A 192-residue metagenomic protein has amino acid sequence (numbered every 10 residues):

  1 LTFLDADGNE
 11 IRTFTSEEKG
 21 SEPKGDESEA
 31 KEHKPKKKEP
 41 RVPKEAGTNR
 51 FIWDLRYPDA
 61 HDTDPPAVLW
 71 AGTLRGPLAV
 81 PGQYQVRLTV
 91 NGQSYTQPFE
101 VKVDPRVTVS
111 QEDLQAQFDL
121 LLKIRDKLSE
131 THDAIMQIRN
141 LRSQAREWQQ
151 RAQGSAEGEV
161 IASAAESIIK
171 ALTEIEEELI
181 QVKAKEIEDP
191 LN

Functional and structural regions predicted by a protein language model:
L1-N192: C-terminal low-complexity, glycine/proline- and small-hydrophobic-enriched intrinsically disordered tails that act as
